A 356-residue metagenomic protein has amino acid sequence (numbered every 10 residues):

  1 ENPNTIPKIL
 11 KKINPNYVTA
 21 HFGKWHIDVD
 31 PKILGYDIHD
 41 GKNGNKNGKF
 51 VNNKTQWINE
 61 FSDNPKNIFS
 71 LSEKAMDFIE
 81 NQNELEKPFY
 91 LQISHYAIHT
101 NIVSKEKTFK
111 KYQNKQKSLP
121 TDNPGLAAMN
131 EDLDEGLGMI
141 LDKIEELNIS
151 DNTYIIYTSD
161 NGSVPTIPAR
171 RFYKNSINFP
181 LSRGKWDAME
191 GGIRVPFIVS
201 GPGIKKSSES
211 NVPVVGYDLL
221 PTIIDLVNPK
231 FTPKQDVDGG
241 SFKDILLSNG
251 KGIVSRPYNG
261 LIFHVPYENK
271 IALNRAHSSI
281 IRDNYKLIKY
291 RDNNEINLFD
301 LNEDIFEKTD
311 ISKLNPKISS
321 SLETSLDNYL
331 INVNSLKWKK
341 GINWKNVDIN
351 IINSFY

Functional and structural regions predicted by a protein language model:
E1-R291, E295-I296, I305-I331, W338-Y356: Formylglycine-dependent sulfatase
